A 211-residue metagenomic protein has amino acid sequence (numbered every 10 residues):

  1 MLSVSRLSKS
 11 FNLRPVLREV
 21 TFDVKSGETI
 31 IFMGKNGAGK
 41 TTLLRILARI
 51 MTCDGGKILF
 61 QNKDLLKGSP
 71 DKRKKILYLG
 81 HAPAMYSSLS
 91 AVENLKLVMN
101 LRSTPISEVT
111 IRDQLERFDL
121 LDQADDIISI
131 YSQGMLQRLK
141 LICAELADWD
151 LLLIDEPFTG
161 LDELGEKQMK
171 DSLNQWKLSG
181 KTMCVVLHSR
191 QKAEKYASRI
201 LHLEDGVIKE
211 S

Functional and structural regions predicted by a protein language model:
M33-K35: The feature captures the beta-strand-to-loop junction immediately N-terminal to the Walker
A48: Helix-to-loop junction immediately C-terminal to a conserved catalytic motif
G56-K67, D71-K72: Conserved ABC transporter NBD signature motif
K96, E108-Q123: Conserved ABC ATPase "signature" region
L187-H188: H-loop/switch region of ABC-family ATPase nucleotide-binding domains
